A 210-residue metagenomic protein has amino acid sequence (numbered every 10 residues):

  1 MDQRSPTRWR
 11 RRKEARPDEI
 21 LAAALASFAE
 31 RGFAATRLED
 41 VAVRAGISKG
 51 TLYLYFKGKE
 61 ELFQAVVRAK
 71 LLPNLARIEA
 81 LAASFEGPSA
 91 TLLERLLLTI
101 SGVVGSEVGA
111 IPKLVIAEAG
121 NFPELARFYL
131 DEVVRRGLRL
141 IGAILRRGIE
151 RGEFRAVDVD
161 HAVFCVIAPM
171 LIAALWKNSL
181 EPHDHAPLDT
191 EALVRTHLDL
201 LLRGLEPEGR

Functional and structural regions predicted by a protein language model:
M1-I47, L54-E61: Basic, helix-initiating cap at the start of DNA-binding domains
R16, K59, V66, K70 (+6 more regions): Hydrophobic/aromatic residues within well-ordered alpha-helical segments
F28, F33, R37-L38, S48-K49 (+6 more regions): Amphipathic alpha-helical segments enriched in hydrophobic/aromatic and basic residues that form the DNA-contacting
A65, E79-A110, D160-V166, V194: Hydrophobic alpha-helical connector segments
R68, A90-N121, M170-A174, R203 (+1 more regions): Helical hydrophobic small-molecule/effector-binding pocket
R68-S89, N178-D189: Short, flexible, glycine-rich and Lys/Arg-enriched loop motifs at helix boundaries that contact anionic partners
G102-G105, A110, L114, E124-E150 (+2 more regions): Amphipathic alpha-helical packing segments from all-alpha helical-bundle domains
R127, I149-D199, G209-R210: Hydrophobic/aromatic-rich alpha-helical bundle segments in the mid-to-C-terminal region
